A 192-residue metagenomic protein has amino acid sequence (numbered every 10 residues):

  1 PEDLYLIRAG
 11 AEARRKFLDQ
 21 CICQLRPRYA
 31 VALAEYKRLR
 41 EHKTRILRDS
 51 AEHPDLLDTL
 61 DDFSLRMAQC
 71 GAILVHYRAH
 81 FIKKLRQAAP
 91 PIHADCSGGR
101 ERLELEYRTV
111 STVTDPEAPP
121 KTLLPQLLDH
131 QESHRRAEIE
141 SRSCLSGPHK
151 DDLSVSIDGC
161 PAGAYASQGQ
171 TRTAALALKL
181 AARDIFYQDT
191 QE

Functional and structural regions predicted by a protein language model:
P1-I46: Extended, charged alpha-helical "arm/stalk" segments used for dimerization and assembly in large NTPase-driven machines
L39-L47, S64-R66, L153: Core structural elements
L47-P54: Secondary-structure edge/capping motif, primarily at the C-terminal ends of alpha-helices and the immediately following
P54-E192: Conserved NTPase motor "head" modules and their coupling/switch loops across ABC/AAA+ ATPases, GTPases, and GHKL ATPases
